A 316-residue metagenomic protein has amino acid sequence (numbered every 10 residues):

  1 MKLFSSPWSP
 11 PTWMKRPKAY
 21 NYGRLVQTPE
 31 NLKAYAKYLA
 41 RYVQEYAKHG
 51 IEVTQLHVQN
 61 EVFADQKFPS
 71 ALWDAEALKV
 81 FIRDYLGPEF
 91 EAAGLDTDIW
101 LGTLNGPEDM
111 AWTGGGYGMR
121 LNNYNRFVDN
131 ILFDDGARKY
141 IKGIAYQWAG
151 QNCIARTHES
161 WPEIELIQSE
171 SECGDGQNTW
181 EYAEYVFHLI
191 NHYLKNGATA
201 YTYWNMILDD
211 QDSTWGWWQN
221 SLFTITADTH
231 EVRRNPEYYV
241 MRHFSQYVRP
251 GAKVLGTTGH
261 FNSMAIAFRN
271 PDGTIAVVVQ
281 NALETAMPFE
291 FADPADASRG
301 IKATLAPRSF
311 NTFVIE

Functional and structural regions predicted by a protein language model:
M1-R126: Substrate-binding cleft and catalytic face of glycoside hydrolase catalytic domains, especially the flexible beta-alpha
L3, L56, I144, Y193 (+4 more regions): Conserved, mostly hydrophobic/aromatic
S5, V58-E61, L101, Y146 (+3 more regions): Conserved beta-strand positions
R41-Y42, R83-Y85, T113, G118-D134 (+3 more regions): Alpha-helical scaffolding within the catalytic cores of extracellular/periplasmic polymer-degrading hydrolases
A64, F68, N105-G116, I154-H188 (+1 more regions): Active-site clefts of carbohydrate-active enzymes
E165-V240, G256-G259: Aromatic/acidic polysaccharide-binding cleft in carbohydrate-active enzymes
T257-P294, R308: Carbohydrate-binding surface patches
T304-E316: C-terminal beta-strand-rich structural cap/linker in extracellular carbohydrate-active enzymes
